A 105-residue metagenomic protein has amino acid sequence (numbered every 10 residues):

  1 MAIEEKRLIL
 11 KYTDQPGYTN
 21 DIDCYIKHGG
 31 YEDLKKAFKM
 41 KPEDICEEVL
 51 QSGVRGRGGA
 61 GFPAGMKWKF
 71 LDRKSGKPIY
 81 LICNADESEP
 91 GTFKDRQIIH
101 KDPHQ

Functional and structural regions predicted by a protein language model:
M1-Q105: Feature of Fe-S/electron-transfer and energy-metabolism proteins that preferentially highlights extended coupling
